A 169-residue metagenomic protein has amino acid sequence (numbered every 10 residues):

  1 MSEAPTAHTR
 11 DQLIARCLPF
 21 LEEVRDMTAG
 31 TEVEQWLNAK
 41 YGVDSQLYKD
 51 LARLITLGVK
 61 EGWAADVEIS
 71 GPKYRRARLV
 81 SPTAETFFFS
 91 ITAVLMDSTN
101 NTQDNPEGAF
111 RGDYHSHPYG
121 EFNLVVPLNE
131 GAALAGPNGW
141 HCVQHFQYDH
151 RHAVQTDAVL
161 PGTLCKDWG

Functional and structural regions predicted by a protein language model:
M1-W63: N-terminal leader/capping segments at the start of a protein or of a new domain
V24-T31, E61-P82, S90, P137-N138 (+1 more regions): Solvent-exposed interaction surfaces and binding hotspots enriched for charged
V67-D113: A short glycine-rich, His/Asp/Glu-containing loop-to-beta-strand
F88, Y119-N123, V159: Extracellular structured ligand-interaction cores
A109-Y114, D149-A153: Catalytic micro-motifs at enzyme active sites that drive phosphoryl/nucleotidyl and oxygen chemistry
D113-A132: Short, conserved beta-strand element in jelly-roll/cupin
L134-V159: Conserved metal-binding segment of the jelly-roll/cupin
D157-G169: A short hydrophobic beta-strand segment most commonly corresponding to one strand of the jelly-roll/cupin
